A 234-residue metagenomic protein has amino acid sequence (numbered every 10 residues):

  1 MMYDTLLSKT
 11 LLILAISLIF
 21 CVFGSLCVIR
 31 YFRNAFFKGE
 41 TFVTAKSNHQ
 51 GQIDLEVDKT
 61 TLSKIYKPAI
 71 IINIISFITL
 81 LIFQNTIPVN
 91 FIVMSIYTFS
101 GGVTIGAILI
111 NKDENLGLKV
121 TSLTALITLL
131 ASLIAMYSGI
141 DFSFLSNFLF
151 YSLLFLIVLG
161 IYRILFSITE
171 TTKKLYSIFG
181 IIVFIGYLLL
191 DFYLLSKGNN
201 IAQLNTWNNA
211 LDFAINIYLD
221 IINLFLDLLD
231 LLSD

Functional and structural regions predicted by a protein language model:
M1-D234: A hydrophobic alpha-helical transmembrane-helix feature that marks the membrane cores and membrane-interface segments
